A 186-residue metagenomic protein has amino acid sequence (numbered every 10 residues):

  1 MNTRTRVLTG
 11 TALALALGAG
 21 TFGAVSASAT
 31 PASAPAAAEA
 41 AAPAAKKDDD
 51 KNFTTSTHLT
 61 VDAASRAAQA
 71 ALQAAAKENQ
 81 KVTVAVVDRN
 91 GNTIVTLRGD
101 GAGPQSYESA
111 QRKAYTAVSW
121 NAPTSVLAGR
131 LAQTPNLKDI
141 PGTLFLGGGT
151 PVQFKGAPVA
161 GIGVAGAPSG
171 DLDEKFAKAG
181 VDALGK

Functional and structural regions predicted by a protein language model:
N2-R4, T11, G18-K186: Flexible, solvent-exposed loop/hinge segments and secondary-structure transition points
